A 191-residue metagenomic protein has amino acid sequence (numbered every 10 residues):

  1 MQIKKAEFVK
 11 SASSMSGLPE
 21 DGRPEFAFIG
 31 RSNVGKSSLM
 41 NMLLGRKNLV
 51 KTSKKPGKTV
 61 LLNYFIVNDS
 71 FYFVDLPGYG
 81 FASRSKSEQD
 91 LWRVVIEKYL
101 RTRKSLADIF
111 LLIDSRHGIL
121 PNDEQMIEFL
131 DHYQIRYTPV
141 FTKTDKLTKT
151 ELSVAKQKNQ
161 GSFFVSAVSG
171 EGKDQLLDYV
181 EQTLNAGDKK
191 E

Functional and structural regions predicted by a protein language model:
M1-S83: Conserved G1/Walker A P-loop phosphate-binding module
I3-S16, D145-E191: Canonical P-loop GTPase G-domain recognition
S13, L44, E97-K104, D131 (+2 more regions): Signal for well-folded cores of large energy- and translation-related assemblies
F26-V34, M40, N63-I66, S70 (+4 more regions): Structured catalytic cores of enzymes that bind and process phosphorylated ligands/cofactors
K58, F71, G78-F81, R116-G118 (+2 more regions): Conserved nucleotide-binding/hydrolysis micro-motifs of P-loop NTPases
N68-L106: Conserved nucleotide-sensing/catalytic segment adjacent to the nucleotide-binding pocket in NTP-handling enzymes
Q89-R93, L120, G170-K173: Amphipathic alpha-helical transducer elements in NTP-driven molecular machines
V94-G161: Conserved C-terminal guanine-recognition region of P-loop GTPase G domains, centered on the G4
